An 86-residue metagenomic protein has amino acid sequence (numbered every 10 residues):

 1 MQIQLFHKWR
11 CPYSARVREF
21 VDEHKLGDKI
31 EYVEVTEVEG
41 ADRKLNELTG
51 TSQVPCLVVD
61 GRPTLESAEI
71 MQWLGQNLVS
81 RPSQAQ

Functional and structural regions predicted by a protein language model:
M1-I30: Local sequence-structure signature of Cys/Sec-based thiol-disulfide redox active-site neighborhoods
R10, V35-V38, D60-P63: Short beta->alpha junction loops/turns
P12-A15, G40, L65-E66: Residues that form or flank phosphate/diphosphate-binding pockets in enzymes that use nucleotide phosphates
A15, R43, Q72: Alpha-helical elements of the RecA-like P-loop NTPase motor core of helicases
G27-A41: Thiol-based oxidoreductase modules, predominantly thioredoxin-like and allied folds used for disulfide exchange
N46-Q53: Thiol/disulfide oxidoreductase modules built on the thioredoxin-like
Q53-E66: A short, hydrophobic beta-strand/beta-hairpin element that forms part of a small beta-sheet core
S67-W73, S80-A85: Polytopic alpha-helical membrane proteins, predominantly small-molecule transporters/carriers
